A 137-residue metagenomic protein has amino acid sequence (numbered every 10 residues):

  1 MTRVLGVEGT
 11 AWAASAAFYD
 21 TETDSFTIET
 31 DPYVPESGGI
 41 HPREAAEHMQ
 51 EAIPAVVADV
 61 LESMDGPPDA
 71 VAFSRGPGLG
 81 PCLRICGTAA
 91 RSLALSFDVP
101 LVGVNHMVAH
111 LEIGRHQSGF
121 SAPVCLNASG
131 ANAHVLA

Functional and structural regions predicted by a protein language model:
M1, V99-V124: Conserved phosphate-binding catalytic cores of ATP/NTP-utilizing and phosphoryl-transfer enzymes
T2-P67, F73-P77: N-terminal beta-alpha supersecondary unit
G6-E8, A72-S74, N105, V124-G130 (+1 more regions): Short beta-strand segments
T10-A13, G119, S129-A131: Short, basic and Ser/Thr-rich N-terminal targeting/leader segments
A46-E47, L93, M107: A phosphate-binding glycine/aspartate-rich beta-alpha loop in the early core of alpha/beta enzymes
P68-D69, S121: Conserved acidic residues
F73-V99: Short Gly/Thr/Asp-enriched flexible loops that form oxyanion-binding sites at enzyme active sites
